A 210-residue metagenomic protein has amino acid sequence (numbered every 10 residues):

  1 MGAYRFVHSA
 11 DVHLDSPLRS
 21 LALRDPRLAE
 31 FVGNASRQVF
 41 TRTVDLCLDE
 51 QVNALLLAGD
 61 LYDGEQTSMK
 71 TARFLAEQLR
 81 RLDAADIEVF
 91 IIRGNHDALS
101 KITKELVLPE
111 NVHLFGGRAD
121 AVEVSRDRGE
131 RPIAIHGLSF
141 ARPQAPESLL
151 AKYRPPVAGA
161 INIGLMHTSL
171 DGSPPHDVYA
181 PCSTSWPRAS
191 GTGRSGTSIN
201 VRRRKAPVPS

Functional and structural regions predicted by a protein language model:
M1-R73: N-terminal active-site segment of His-dependent metallophosphoesterases
A54, E65-S210: His/Asp/Glu-rich metal-coordinating catalytic cores of metallo-dependent phosphodiesterases/hydrolases acting on
